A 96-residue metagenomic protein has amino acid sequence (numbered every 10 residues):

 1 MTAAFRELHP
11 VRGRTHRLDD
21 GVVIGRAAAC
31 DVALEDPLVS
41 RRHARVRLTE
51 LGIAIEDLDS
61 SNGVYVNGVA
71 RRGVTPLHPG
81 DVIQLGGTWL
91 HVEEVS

Functional and structural regions predicted by a protein language model:
M1-P37, R47-T49, Q84, H91: Intrinsically disordered, low-complexity acidic Ser/Thr-rich regulatory segments
I24, L48, A54, Y65-S96: C-terminal boundary/linker segments immediately following FHA domains
V39-R41: Amphipathic hydrophobic-ligand
D59: Residues forming the ATP-binding cleft of Hanks-type serine/threonine protein kinase domains
